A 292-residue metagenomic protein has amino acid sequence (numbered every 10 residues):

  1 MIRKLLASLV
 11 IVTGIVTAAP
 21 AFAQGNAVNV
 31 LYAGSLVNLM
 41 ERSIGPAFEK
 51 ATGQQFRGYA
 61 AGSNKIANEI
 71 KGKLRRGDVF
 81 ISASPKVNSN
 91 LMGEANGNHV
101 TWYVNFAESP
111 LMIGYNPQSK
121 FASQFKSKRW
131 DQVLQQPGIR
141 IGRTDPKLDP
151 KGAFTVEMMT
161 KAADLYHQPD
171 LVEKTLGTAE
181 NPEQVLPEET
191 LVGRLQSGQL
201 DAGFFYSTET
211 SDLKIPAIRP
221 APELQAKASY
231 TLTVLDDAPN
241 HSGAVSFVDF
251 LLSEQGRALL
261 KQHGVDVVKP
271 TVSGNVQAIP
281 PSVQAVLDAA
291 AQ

Functional and structural regions predicted by a protein language model:
M1-L9: Bacterial N-terminal signal peptides that target proteins for export
A18-A19: N-terminal signal peptide c-region/cleavage motif recognized by signal peptidases
A23-K73, S84-E94, H99, V104-S109 (+1 more regions): Exported/periplasmic ABC-transporter solute-binding proteins
G77-S82: Periplasmic-binding protein-like
